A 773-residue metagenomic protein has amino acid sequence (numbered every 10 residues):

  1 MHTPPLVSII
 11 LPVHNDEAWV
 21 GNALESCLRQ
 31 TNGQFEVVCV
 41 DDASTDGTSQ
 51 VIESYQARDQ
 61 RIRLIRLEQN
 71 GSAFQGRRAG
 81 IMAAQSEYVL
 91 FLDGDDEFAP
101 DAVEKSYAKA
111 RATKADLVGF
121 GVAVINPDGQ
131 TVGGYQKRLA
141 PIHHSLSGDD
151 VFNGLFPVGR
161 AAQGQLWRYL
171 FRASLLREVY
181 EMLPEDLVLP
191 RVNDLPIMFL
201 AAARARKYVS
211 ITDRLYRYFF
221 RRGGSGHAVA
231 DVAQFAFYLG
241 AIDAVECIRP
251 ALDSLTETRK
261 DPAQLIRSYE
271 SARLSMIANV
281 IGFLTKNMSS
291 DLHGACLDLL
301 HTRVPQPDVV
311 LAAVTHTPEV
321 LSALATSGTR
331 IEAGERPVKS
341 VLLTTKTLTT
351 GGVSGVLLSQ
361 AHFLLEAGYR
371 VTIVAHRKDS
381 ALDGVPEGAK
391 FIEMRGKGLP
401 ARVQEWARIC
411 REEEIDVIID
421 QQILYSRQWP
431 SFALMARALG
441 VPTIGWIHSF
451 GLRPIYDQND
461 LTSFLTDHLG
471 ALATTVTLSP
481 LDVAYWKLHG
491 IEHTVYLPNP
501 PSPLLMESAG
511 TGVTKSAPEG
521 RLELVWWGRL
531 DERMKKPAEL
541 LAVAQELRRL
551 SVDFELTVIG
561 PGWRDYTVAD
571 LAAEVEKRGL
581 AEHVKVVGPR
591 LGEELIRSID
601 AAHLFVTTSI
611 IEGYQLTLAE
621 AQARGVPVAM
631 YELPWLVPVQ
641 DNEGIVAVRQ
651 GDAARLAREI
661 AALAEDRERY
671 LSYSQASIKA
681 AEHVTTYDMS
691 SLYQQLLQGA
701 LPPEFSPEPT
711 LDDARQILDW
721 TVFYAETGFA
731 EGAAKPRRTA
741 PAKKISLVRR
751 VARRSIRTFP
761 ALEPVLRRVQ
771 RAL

Functional and structural regions predicted by a protein language model:
L67-A84: Glycine-rich, basic loop-to-helix element that forms the pyrophosphate-binding segment of sugar-nucleotide handling
G94-I211, Y216-F235: Donor-binding/catalytic cores of nucleotide-activated saccharide and glycerol-phosphate transferases/polymerases
S340-T344, K515-K535, L541-A544: Conserved donor-binding/catalytic core segment of Leloir-type glycosyltransferases
I373-D379, W527, E555-D570, G588: Glycosyltransferase donor-sugar binding loop
G470-V495, P501-L505: A short, active-site helix/loop in glycosyltransferases that binds the activated sugar's phosphate group
A569-P589: Nucleotide-activated donor-binding/catalytic signature segment of Leloir-type glycosyltransferases, i.e., the conserved
I610: Aromatic "clamp/platform" in nucleotide-sugar-dependent glycosyltransferases that forms part of the donor/acceptor
I645-A653, A662-R667: Conserved acidic donor-binding segment of nucleotide-sugar-dependent glycosyltransferases
